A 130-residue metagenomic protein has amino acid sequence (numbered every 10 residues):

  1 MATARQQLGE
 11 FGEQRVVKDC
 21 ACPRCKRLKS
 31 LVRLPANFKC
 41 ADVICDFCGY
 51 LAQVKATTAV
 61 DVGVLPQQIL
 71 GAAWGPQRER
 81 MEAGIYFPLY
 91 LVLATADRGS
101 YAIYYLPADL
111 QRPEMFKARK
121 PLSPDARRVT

Functional and structural regions predicted by a protein language model:
M1-L51, K55-T130: Nucleic-acid endonuclease domains
